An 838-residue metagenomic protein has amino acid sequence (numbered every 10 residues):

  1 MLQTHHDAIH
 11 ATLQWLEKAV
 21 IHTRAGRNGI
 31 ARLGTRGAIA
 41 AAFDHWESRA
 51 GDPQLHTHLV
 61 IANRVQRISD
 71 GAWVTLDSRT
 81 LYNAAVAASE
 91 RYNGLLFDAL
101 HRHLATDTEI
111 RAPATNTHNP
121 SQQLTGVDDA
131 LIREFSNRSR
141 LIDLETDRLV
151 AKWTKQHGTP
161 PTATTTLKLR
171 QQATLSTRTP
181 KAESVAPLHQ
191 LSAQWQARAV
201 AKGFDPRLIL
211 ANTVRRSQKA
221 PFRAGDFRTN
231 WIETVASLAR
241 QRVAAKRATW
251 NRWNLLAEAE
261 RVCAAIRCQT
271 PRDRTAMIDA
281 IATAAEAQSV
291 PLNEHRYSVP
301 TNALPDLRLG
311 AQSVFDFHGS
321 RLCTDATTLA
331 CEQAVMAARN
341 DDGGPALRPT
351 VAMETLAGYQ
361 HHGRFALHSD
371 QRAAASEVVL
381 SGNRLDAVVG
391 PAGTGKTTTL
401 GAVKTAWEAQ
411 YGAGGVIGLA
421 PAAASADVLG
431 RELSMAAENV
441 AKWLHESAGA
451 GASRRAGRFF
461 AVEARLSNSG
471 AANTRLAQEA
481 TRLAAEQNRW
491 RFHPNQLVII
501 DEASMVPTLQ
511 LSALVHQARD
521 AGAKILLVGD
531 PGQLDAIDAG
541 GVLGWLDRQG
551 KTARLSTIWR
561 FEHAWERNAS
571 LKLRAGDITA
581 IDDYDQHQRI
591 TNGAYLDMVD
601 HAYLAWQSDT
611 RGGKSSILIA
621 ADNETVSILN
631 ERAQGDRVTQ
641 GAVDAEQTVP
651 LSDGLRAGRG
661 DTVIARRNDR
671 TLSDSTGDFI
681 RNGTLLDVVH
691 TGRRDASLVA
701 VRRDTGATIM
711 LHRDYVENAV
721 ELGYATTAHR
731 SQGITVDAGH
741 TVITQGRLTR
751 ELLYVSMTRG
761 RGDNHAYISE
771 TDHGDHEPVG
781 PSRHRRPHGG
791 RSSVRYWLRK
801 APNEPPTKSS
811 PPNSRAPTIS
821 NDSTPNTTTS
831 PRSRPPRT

Functional and structural regions predicted by a protein language model:
M1, D70-Y82, R240-R242, F317-L322 (+6 more regions): Short hinge/gating elements
M1-R384, V389-T394, T398-Q410, A423 (+6 more regions): Beta->alpha loop/short-helix hinge microenvironment recognizer with preference for catalytic Tyr/His contexts
W46-S48, V65-R67, A423-A426, K442-L444 (+10 more regions): Conserved nucleotide-binding/hydrolysis micro-motifs of P-loop NTPases
L104, A575, R667, D674-T676 (+3 more regions): C-terminal accessory regions
L255, V378-V379, R384-D585: ASCE P-loop NTPase helicase motor core
A334, R339-L347, V351, Q360 (+8 more regions): Conserved helicase motor core of P-loop NTPases
V351, A450, R455-R491, V498 (+2 more regions): Acidic, low-complexity intrinsically disordered tails
